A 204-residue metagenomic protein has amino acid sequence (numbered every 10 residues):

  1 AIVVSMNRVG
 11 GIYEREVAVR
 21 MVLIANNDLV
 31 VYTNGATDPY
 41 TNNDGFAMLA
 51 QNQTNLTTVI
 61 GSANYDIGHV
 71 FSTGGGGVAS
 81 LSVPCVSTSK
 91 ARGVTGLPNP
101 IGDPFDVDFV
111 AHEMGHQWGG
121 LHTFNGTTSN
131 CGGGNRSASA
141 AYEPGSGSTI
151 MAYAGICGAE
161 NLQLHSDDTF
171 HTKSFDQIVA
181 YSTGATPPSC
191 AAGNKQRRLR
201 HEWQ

Functional and structural regions predicted by a protein language model:
A1-Q204: Extracellular (secreted or membrane-anchored) zinc-dependent metallopeptidases, primarily metzincins but also closely
